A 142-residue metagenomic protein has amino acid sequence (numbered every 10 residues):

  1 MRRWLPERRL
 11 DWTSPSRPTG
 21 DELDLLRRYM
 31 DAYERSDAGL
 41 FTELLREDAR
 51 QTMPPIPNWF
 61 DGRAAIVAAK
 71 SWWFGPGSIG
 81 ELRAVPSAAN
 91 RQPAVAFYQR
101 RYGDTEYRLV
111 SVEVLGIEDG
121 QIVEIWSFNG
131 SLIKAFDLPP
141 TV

Functional and structural regions predicted by a protein language model:
M1-E81: Solvent-exposed, charged amphipathic helical/linker segments at domain boundaries
V67, S71-V142: Low-complexity, glycine/alanine/valine/leucine- and proline-rich hydrophobic stretches
